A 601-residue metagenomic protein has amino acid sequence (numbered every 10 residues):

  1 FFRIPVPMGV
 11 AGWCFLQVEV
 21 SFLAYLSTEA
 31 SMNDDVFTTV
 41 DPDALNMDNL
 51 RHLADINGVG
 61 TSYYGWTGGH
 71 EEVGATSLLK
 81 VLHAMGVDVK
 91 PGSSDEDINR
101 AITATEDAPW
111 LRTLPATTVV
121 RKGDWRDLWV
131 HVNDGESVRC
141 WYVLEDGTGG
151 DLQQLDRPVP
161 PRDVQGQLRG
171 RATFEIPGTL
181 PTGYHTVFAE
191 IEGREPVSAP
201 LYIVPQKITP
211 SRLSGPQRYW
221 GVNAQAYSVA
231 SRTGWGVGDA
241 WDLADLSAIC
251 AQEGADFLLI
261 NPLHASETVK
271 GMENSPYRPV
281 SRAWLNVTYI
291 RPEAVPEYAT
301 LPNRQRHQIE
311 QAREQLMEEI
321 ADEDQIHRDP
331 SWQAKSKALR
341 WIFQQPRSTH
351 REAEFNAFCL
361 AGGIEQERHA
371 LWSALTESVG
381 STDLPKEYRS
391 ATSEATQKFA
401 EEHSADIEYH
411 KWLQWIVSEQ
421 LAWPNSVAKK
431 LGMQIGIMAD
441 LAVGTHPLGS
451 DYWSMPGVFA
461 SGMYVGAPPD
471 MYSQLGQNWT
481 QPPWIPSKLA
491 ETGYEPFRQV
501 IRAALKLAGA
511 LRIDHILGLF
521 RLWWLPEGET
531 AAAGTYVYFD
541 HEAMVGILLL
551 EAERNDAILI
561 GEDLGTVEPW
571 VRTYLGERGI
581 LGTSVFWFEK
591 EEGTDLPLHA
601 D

Functional and structural regions predicted by a protein language model:
L16-S31: Short, Lys/Arg-enriched N-terminal segments with co-localized hydrophobic residues within the first ~10-30 amino acids
D35-D88: Basic helix-extension-helix modules of the SAP/HeH family
H83-Q154, P158-E190, P200-M455: Acidic/aromatic-lined carbohydrate-recognition and catalytic surfaces of CAZymes acting on diverse glycans
H264-A265, V269-L285, G518-F539, L564: Aromatic- and carboxylate-enriched substrate-binding clefts and catalytic-loop regions of carbohydrate-active enzymes
T288, P447-E495: Active-site-adjacent "subsite" loops/lids of carbohydrate-active enzymes
N425, K429, G444, L448-D470 (+1 more regions): Active-site-proximal helices and loops of the catalytic beta/alpha 8
V427, P496-L511: An active-site-proximal structural segment forming one wall of the substrate-binding cleft that immediately precedes
